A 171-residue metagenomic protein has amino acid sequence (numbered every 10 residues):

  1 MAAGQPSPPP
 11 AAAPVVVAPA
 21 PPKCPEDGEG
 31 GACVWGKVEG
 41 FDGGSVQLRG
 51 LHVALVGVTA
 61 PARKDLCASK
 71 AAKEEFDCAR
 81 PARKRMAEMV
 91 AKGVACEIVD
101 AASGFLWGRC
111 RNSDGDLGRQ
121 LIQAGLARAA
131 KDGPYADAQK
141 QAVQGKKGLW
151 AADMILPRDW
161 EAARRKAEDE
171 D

Functional and structural regions predicted by a protein language model:
M1-D171: Small beta-barrel nucleic-acid-binding modules, primarily SNase/OB-fold domains and secondarily Tudor-like barrels
